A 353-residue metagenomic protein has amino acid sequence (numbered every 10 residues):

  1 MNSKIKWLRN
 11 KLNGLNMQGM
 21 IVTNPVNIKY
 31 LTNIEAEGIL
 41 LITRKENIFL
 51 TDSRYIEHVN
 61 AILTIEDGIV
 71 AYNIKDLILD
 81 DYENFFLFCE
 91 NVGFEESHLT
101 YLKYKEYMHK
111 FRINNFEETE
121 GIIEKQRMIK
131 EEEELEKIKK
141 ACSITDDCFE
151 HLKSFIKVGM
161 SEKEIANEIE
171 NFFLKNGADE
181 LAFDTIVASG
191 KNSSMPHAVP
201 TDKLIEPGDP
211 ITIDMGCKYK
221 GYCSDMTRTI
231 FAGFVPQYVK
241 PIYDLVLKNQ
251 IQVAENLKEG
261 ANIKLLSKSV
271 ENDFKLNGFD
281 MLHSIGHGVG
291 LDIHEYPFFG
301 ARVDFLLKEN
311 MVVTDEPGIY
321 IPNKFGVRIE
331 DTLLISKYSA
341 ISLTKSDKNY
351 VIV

Functional and structural regions predicted by a protein language model:
M1-V353: Active-site neighborhoods and metal-handling regions in enzymes and metal-associated proteins
